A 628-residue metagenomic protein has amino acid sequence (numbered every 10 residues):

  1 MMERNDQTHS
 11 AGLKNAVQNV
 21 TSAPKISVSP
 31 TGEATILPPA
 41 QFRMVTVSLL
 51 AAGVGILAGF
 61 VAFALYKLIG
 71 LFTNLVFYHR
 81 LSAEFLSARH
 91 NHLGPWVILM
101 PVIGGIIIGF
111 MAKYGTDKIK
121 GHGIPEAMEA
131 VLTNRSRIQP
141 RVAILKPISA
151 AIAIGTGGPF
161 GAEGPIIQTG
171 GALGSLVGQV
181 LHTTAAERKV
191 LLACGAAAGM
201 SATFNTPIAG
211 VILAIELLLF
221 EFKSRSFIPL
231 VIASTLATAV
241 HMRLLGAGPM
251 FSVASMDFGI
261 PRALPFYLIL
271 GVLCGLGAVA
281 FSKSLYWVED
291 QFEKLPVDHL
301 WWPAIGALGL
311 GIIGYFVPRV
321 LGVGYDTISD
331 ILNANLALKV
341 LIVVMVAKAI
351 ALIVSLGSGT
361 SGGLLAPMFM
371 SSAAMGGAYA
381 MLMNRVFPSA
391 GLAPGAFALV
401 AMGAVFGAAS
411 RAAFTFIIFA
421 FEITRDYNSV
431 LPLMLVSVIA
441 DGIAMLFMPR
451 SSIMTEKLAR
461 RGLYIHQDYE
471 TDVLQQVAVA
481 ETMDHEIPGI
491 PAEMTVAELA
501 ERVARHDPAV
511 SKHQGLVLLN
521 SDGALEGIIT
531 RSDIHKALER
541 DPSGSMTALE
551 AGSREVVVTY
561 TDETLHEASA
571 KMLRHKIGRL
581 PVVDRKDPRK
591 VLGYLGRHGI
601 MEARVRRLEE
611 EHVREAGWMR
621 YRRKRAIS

Functional and structural regions predicted by a protein language model:
M1-Q476, A480, E486, I490-R502 (+4 more regions): Alpha-helical transmembrane segments and immediately membrane-proximal extracytoplasmic
N205, R411, D533, K576 (+1 more regions): Conserved functional loop/turn residues at catalytic and ligand-binding sites
Y379-F406, A537-V557, T561-T564, A568: Generic long, charged, amphipathic alpha-helical segments
L458-R461, E610-K624: Post-kinase regulatory C-tail/linker adjacent to protein kinase catalytic domains
I490-K512, L519, K536-D541, S545 (+5 more regions): The conserved cystathionine-beta-synthase
V517, L525-R540, V591-L608: Short beta->alpha transition motifs characteristic of CBS
P588: Short glycine/proline-centered loop/turn elements that form peptide/ligand docking sites
